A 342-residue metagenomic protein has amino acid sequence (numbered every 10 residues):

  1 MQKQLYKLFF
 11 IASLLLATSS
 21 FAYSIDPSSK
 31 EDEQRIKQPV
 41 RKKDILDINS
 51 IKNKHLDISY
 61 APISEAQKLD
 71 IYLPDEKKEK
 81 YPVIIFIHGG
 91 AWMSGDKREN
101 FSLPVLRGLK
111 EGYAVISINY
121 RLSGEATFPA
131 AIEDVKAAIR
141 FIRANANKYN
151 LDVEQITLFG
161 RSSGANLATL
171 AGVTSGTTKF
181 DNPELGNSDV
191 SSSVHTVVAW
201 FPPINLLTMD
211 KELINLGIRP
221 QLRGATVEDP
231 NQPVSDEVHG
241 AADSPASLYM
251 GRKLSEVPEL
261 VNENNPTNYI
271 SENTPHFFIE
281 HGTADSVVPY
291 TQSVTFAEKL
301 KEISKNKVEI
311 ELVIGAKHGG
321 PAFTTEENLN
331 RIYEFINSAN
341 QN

Functional and structural regions predicted by a protein language model:
S29-E79: N-terminal cap/lid segment of alpha/beta-hydrolase-fold proteins
D44-D47, I214-Y269: Mobile cap/lid helix-loop segments that gate and shape the active-site cleft of serine hydrolases
R98-I116: Short amphipathic alpha-helix adjacent to the substrate-entry channel of hydrolases
T127-N147: Alpha/beta-hydrolase active-site loop
R140, A144-I218: Primarily recognizes the serine-hydrolase "nucleophile elbow" in alpha/beta-hydrolase and SGNH/GDSL folds
F278-H281, D285: Short beta-strand/loop motif that positions the catalytic acidic residue of the alpha/beta-hydrolase fold
S286-T295: Conserved alpha/beta-hydrolase "acid-adjacent" motif
A316-E326: Catalytic histidine-centered segment of alpha/beta-hydrolase-like enzymes
